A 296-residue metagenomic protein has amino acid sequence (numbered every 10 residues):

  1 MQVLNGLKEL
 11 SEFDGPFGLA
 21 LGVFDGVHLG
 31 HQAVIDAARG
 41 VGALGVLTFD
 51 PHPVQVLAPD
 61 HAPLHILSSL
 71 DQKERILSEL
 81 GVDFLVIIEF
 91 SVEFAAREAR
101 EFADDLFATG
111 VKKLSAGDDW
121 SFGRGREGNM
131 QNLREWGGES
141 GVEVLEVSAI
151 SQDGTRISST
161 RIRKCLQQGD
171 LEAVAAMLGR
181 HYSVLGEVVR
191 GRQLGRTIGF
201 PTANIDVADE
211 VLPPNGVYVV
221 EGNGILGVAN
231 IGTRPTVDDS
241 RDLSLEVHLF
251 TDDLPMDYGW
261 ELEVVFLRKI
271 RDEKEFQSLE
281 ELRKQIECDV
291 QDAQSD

Functional and structural regions predicted by a protein language model:
Q2-E9, H65, V86: Short acidic-hydrophobic, aromatic-tinged amphipathic segments that line or gate anion-handling sites
E9-E12, V92-A95, S151-T155: A short acidic, often aromatic-flanked loop/helix-cap motif at beta-alpha or helix-coil junctions that lines enzyme
L10-S69: N-terminal catalytic cores of NTP/NDP-binding nucleotidyl/phosphoryl-transfer enzymes
H28, L77, L114, V174 (+2 more regions): Residue-level signal for inorganic ion chemistry
Q55-S140: N-terminal Rossmann-like or analogous alpha/beta NTP/dinucleotide-binding catalytic cores that position adenine
E135-T233: Glycine-rich, Lys/Arg-enriched anion-binding loops that position phosphate/diphosphate groups for phosphoryl
R192-D296: Phosphate/ribose-recognition catalytic cores of enzymes acting on nucleotide-derived substrates
